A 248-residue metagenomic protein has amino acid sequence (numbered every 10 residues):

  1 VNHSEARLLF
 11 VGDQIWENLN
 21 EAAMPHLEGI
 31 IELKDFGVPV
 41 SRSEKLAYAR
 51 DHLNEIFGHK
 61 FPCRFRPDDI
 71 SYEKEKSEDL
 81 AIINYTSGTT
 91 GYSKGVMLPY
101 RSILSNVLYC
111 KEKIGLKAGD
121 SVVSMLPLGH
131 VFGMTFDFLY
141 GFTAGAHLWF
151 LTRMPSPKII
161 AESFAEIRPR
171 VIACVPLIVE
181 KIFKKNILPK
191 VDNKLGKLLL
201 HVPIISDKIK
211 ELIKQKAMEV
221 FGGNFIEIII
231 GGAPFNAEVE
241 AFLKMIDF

Functional and structural regions predicted by a protein language model:
V1-I56: Structural core segment of the AMP-binding/adenylate-forming
L9, L80, T86-T89, V122 (+2 more regions): Conserved S/T- and glycine-rich ATP-binding loop of Class I adenylate-forming
I15-W16, I178, F235: Alpha-helix capping/helix-boundary segments
M24-I30, A146, G223-I226, F248: A short helix->loop->beta-strand "cap" motif at the edges of active sites that frequently abuts
R50-Y85, Y92, G115-S121: Conserved pre-ATP/AMP-binding loop-to-beta segment of ANL
K60-P62, D68-K74, V202-E240: Alpha-helix-centered segments that form part of catalytic cores
L104-S121, L128-Q215, N224, M245-I246: Conserved AMP-binding/adenylation subdomain of ANL enzymes
